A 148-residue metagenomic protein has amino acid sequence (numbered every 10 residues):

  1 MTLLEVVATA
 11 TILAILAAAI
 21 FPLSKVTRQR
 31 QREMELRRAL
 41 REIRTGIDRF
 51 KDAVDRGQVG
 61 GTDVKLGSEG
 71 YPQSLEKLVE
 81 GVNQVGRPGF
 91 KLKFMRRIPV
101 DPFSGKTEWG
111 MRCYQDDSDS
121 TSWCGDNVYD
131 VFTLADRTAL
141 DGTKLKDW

Functional and structural regions predicted by a protein language model:
M1-S24: N-terminal single-pass transmembrane signal-anchor helix
I12-I15, I20, I43, I47 (+1 more regions): Weak global preference for isoleucine
S24-Q31, G60-D63: Short helix/strand-bridging catalytic loops that position acidic/His residues to coordinate divalent metals and engage
R28-R56, E69-G70: Membrane-proximal N-terminal amphipathic helix
D48-W148: Low-complexity, acidic interaction segments enriched in glycine
